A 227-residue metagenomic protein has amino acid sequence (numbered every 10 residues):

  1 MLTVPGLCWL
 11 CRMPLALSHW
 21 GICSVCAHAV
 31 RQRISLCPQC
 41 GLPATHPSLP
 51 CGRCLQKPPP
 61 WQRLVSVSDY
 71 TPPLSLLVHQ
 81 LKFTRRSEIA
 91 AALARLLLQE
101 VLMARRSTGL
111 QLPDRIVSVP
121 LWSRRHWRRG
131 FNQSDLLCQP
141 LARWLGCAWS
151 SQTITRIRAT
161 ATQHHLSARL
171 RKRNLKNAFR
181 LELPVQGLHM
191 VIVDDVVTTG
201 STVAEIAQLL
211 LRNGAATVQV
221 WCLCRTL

Functional and structural regions predicted by a protein language model:
M1-D194, T198-L227: Glycine-rich phosphate/pyrophosphate-handling loop used in enzymes and phosphotransfer proteins
